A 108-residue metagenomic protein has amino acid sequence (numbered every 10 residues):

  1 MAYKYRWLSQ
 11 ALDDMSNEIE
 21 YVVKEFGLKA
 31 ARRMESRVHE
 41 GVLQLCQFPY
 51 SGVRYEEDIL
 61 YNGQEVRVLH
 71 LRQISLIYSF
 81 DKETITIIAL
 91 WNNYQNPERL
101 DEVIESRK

Functional and structural regions predicted by a protein language model:
M1-R37: Arg/Lys-rich, positively charged N-terminal/basic patches that mediate binding to nucleic acids
K4, L8, Y50, E56 (+1 more regions): Contiguous, function-dense segments enriched for cysteine-driven chemistry and partner/ligand-binding capacity
Q10, R37-E40, Q64-H70: Localized chelating/binding microdomains that coordinate divalent metal ions or stabilize phosphate-bearing
E18, F48, L100-V103: Residue-level signal for well-ordered alpha-helical positions
K24, L28, Q47, S51-R54 (+1 more regions): Charged, solvent-exposed alpha-helical segments that act as regulatory interaction surfaces
Q47-E83: Basic/aromatic recognition patch in beta-strand/loop cores that engages polyanionic ligands
L71-S75, S79-K108: Enriched for short, Lys/Arg-rich terminal
